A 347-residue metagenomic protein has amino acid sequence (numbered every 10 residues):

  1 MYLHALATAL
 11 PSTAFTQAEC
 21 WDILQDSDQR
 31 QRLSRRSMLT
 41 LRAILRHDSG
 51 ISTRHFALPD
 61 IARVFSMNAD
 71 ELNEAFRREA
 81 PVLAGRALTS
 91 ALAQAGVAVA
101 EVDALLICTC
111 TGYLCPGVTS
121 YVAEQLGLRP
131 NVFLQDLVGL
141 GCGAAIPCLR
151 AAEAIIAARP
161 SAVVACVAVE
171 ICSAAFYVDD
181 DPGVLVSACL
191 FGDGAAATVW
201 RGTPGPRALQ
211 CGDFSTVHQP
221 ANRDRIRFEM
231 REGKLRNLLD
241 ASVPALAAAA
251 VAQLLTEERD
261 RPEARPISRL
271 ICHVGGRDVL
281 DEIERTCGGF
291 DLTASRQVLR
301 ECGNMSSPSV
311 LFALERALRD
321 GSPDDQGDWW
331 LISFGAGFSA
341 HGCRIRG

Functional and structural regions predicted by a protein language model:
M1-R77, V163, V178-A249, Q253-T256 (+2 more regions): Condensing-enzyme catalytic core mediating Claisen C-C bond formation in acyl metabolism
A14-T16, P116-S120, P147-R150, A175-D180 (+2 more regions): Short acidic, glycine/serine/threonine-rich loops at helix termini
A43-L128, L134, G139, E263-L280: Conserved beta-ketoacyl condensing-enzyme motif
H47, A57, E79-A95, A151 (+3 more regions): Short, well-ordered amphipathic alpha-helical segments that serve as non-catalytic structural scaffolds within diverse
G85, C110-T111, E124, R129-N131 (+4 more regions): Claisen-condensing/thiolase-fold acyl-transfer catalytic domains that form or cleave C-C bonds in fatty acid
V99-D103, P130-V132, A158-V164, L185-V186 (+4 more regions): Short coil/turn connectors at secondary-structure junctions
Y113-L128, V167-V178, R223-F228, L280-D291: Acidic-glycine-rich active-site phosphate/pyrophosphate-binding loop
N131, L137, A144-A151, A168-G194: Active-site glycine-rich loop that binds ribose-phosphate moieties when present
